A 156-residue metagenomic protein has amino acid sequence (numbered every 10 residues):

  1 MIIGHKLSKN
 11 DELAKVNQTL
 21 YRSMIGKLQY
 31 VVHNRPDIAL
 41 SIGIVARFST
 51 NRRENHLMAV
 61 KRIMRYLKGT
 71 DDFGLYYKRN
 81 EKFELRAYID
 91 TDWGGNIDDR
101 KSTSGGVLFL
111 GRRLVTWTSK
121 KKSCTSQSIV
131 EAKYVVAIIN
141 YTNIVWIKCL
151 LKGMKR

Functional and structural regions predicted by a protein language model:
M1-R156: Divalent metal-binding acidic/histidine catalytic loops
